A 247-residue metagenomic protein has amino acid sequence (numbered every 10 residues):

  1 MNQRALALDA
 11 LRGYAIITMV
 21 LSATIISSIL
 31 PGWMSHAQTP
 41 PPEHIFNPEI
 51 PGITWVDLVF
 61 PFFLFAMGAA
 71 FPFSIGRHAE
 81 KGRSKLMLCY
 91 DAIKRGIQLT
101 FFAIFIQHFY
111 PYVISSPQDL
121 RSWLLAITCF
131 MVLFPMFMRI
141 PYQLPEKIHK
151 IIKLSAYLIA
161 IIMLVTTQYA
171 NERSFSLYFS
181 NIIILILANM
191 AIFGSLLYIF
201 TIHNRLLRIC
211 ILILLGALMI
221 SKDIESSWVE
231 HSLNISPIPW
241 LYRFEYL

Functional and structural regions predicted by a protein language model:
M1-L247: Alpha-helical transmembrane segments and their immediate juxtamembrane cytosolic regions
